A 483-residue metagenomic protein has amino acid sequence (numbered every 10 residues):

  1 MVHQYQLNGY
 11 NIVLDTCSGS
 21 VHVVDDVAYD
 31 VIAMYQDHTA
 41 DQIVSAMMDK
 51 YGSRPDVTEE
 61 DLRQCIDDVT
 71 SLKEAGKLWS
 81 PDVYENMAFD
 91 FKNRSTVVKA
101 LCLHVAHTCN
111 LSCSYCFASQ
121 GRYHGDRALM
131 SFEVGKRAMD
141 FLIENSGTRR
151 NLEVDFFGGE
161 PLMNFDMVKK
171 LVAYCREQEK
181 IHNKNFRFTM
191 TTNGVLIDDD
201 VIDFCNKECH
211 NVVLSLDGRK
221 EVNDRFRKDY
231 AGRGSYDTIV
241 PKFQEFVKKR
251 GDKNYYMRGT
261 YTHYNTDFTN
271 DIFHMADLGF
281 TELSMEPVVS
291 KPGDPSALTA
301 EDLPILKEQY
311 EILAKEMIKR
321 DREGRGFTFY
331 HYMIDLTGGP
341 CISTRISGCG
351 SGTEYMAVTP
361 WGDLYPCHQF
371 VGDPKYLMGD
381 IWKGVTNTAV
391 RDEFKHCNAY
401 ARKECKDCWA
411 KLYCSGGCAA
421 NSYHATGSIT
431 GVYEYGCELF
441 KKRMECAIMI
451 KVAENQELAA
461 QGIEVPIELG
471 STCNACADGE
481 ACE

Functional and structural regions predicted by a protein language model:
M1-Y35: Acidic, low-complexity/disordered tracts enriched in E/D and polar residues
H38-G52: Short acidic, hydrophobic short linear motifs in intrinsically disordered regions
D56-D203, K207-E208: Conserved alpha-helical substructure of the radical SAM core
R63, E221-D237, Q244, K248-S351 (+1 more regions): Radical SAM enzyme [4Fe-4S]-AdoMet core and its adjacent flexible, acidic and glycine-rich loops/tails across
T108-A118, P366-Q369, K403-A420, N474-A481: Local cysteine-cluster metal-coordination motifs and their immediate loop/turn environment, predominantly Fe-S cluster
G135, M139-D155, N164-V288: Radical SAM/AdoMet-radical enzyme domain recognition
M139-F157, F394-H396, V432-C476: Short Fe-S-cluster ligation motifs
I305-G338, H368-S415: C-terminal accessory region of radical SAM enzymes
